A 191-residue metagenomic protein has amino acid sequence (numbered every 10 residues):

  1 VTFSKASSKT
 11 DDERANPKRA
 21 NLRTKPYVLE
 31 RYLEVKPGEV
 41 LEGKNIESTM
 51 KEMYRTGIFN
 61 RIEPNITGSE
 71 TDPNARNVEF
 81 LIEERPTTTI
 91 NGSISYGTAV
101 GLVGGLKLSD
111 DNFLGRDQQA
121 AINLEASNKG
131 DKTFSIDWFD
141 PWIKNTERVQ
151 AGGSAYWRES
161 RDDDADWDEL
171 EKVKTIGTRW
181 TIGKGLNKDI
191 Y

Functional and structural regions predicted by a protein language model:
V1, K5, E83-P86: Conserved catalytic cores of ATP-dependent inositol ring kinases
T2-E13, N187-Y191: Short, intrinsically disordered, charge-balanced linker/junction segments flanking boundaries in proteins
S8-V35: N-terminal periplasmic "start-of-domain" segments of outer-membrane beta-barrel proteins
L22-R23, E39-Y191: Gram-negative/organellar outer-membrane beta-barrel architecture
